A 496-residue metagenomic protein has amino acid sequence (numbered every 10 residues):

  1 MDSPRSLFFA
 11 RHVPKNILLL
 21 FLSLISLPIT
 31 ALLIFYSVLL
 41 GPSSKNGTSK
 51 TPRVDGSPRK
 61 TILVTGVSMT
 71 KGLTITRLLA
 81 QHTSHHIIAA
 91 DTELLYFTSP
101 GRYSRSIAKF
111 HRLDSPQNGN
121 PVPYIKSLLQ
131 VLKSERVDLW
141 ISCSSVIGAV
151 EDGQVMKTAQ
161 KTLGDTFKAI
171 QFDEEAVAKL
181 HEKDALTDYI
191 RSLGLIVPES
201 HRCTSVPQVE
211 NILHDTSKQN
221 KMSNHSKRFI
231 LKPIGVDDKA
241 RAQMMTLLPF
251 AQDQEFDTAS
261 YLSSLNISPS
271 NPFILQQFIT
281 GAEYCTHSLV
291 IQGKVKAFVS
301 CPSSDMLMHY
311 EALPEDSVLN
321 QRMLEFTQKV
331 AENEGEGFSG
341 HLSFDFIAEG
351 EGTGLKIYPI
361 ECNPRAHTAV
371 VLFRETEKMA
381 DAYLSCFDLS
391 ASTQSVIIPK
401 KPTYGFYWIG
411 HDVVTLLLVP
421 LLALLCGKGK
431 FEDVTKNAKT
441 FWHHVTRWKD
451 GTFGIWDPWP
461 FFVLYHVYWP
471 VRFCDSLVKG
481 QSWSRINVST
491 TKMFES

Functional and structural regions predicted by a protein language model:
M1-Q171, E210: ATP-binding N-terminal substructure of ATP-dependent carboxylate-amine bond-forming enzymes
S26, K50, D381-S496: Peripheral (often C-terminal) accessory segments that flank ATP-dependent C-N-forming ligase machineries
G164-F167, E174-E199, C203-S205, N211-S217: Glycine-/Pro-rich loop/turn segments that contact NAD(P) or position catalytic residues in Rossmann-like domains
I190-R191, P198-S200, H214-M244, I267-G281 (+1 more regions): ATP-grasp fold ATP-binding core
K239, S304-E315, N363-E377: Glycine-rich phosphate/pyrophosphate-binding beta-alpha loops
D253-Y310, E315-M323, I347-P359: Phosphate-binding site of ATP-dependent enzymes
I274, G337-S343, V396-K401: Flexible, glycine/charged-enriched surface loops at secondary-structure junctions
S288, E332-L372: Conserved metal-phosphate-binding beta-hairpin within the catalytic cores of diverse ATP-dependent phosphoryl-transfer
